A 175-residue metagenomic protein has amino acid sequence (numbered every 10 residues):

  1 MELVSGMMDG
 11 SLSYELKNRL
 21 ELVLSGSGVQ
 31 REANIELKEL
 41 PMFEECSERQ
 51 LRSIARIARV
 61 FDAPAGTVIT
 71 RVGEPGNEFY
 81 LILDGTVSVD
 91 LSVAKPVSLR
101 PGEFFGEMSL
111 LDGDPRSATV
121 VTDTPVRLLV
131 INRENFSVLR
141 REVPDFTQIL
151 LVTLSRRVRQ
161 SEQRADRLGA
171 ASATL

Functional and structural regions predicted by a protein language model:
M1-L175: Cytosolic regulatory regions built on CNB/CRP/Popeye-like sensor folds
